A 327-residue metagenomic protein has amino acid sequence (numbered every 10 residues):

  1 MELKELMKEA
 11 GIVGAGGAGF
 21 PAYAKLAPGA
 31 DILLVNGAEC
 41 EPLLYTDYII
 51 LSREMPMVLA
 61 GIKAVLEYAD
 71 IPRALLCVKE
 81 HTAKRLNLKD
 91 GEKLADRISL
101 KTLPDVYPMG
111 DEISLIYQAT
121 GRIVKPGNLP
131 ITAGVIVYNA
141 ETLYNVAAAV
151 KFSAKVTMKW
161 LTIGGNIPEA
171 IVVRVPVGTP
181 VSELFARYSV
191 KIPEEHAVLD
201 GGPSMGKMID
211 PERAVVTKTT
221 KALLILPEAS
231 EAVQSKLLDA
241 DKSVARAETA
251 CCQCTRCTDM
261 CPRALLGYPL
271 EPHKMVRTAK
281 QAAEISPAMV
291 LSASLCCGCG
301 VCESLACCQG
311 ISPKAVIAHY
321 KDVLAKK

Functional and structural regions predicted by a protein language model:
G11-A27: Conserved phosphate/anionic-ligand binding catalytic regions in large, soluble enzymes, centered on
L33, S52-A69: Histidine-anchored nucleotide/phosphate-binding helix
V35-D47, I167: Gly-rich Lys/Arg/Thr-decorated short loops/hinges at beta-loop-alpha junctions or inter-strand turns that position
A69-L76, I192-G201, C261, S286-V290 (+1 more regions): Flexible, glycine/charged-enriched surface loops at secondary-structure junctions
I71-V181, R187-E194, G202-P203: Hydrophobic alpha-helical positions that pack around
K79-H81, H196-T217: Short acidic beta-strand-loop surface patches of small beta-rich interaction domains
Y107-V137, P211-K242: Active-site loop ensemble at the mouth of alpha/beta enzyme cores that anchors a bound cofactor
L226-E248, T258, R263-K327: Ferredoxin-type iron-sulfur electron-transfer modules in oxidoreductases and energy-metabolism complexes
